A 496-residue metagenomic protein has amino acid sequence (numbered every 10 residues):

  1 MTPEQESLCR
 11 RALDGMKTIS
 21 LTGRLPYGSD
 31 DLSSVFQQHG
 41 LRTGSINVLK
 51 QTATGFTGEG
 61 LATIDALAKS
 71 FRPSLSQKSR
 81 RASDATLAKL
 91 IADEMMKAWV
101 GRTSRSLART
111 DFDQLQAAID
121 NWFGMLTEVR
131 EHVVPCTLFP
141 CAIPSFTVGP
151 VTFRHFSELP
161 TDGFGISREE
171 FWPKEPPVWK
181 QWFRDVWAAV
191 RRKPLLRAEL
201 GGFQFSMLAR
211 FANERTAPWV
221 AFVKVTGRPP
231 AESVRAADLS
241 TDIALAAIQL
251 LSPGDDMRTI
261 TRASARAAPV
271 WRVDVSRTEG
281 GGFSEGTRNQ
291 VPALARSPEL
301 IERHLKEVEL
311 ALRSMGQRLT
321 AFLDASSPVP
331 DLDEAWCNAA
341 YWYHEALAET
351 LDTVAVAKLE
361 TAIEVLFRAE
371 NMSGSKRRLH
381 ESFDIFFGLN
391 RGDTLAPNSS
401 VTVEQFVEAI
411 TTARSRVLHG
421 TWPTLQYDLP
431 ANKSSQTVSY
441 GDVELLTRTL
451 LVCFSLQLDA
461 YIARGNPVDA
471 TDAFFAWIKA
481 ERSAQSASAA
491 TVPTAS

Functional and structural regions predicted by a protein language model:
M1-V133, N371-G374, D393-A413, T421-S496: Polyanionic, low-complexity intrinsically disordered segments
T2, P229, A325-C337, L351 (+4 more regions): Short, structured coil/loop segments at alpha-helix boundaries
K89-A357, T361, N432-S496: Charged, non-catalytic interaction/linker regions at domain boundaries that couple catalytic cores to substrate
A340-Y343, I363, H380, S415: Hydrophobic core segments within long, regular secondary-structure runs in both alpha- and beta-rich folds
L351-A355, G374-S375, S415: Short, surface-exposed helix-loop/turn micro-motifs enriched in polar/charged residues
T361-T402: Flexible secondary-structure boundary motifs
